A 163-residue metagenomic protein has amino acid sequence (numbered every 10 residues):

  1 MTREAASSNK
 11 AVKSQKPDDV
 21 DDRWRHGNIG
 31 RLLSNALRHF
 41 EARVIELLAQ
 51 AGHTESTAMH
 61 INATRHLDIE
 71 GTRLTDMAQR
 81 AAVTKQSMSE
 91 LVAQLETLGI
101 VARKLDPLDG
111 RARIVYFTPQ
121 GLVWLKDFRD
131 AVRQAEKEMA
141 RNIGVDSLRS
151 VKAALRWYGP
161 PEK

Functional and structural regions predicted by a protein language model:
M1-E55: N-terminal leader segment of winged-helix/HTH proteins
T2-E4, K13, A93-K152: Charged, amphipathic alpha-helical coiled-coil/dimerization segments
D21, R25-I29, D76, A102 (+1 more regions): Short amphipathic alpha-helical segments at helix-loop
H26, M59, L108-G110: Short, solvent-exposed coil/turn segments
H26-A49, W124-I143, L148-E162: Hydrophobic alpha-helical core bundles mediating ligand binding, dimerization, or RNAP-core interactions
A42-S87: N-terminal helix-turn-helix DNA-binding core of bacterial DNA-binding proteins
